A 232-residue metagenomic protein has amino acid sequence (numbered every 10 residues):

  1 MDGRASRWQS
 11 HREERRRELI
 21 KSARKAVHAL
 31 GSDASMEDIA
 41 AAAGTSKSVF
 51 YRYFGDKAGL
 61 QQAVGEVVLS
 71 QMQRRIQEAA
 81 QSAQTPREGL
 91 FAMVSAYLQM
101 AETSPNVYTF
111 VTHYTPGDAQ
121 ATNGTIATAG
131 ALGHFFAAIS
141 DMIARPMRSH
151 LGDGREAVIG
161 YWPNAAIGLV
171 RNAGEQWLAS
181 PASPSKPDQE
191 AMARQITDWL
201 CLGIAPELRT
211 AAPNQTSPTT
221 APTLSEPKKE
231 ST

Functional and structural regions predicted by a protein language model:
M1-A42, G59-Q62: Basic, helix-initiating cap at the start of DNA-binding domains
M1-E14, M147-R148, D153-G154, L208-T232: N-terminal intrinsically disordered/low-complexity leader segments
L19-V27, V68, M72, Y97: Short hydrophobic clusters on alpha-helical segments that form packing/core surfaces in small helical domains
A43-F54: Short hydrophobic/aromatic patch on the recognition helix
A58-Q71, V111, L132-F135, I139: Alpha-helical DNA-contacting segments of helix-turn-helix folds
V64-L90, T112, A121-T122: Amphipathic alpha-helical linker/stalk segments
E78-N106, A166, E190-A193: Hydrophobic alpha-helical connector segments
A119-L151, A157-E175, A191-L202: Amphipathic alpha-helical packing segments from all-alpha helical-bundle domains
